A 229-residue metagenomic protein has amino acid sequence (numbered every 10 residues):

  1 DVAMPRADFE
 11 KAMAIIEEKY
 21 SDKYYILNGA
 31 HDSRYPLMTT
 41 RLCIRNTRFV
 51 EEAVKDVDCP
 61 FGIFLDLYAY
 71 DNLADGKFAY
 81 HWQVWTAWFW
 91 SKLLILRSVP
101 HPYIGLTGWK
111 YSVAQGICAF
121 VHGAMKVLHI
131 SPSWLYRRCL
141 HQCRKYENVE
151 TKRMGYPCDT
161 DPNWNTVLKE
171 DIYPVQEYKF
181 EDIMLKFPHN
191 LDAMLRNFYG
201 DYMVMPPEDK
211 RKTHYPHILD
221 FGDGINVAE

Functional and structural regions predicted by a protein language model:
D1: The conserved acidic donor/metal-binding loop of glycosyltransferases
M4-R6, E10-D75, L96-G105, Y111-Y199 (+1 more regions): Conserved catalytic core of two-metal-ion nucleotidyltransferases
K77-W82: A short secondary-structure junction signal
A87: A contiguous, mid-domain pocket- or channel-lining segment that forms the substrate-recognition surface
W90-I95: Mobile amphipathic helical/loop "lid" adjacent to a hydrophobic cofactor/ligand pocket
